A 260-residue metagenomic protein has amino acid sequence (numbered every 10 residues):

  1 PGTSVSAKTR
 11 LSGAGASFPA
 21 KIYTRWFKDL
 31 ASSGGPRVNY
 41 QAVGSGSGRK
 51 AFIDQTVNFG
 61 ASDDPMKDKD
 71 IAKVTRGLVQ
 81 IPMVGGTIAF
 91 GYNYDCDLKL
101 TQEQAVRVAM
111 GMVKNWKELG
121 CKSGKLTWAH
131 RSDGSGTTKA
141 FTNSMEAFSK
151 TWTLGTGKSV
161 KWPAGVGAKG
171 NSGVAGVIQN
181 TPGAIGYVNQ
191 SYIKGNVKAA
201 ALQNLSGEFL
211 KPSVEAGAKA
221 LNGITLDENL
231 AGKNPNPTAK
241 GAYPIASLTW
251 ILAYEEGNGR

Functional and structural regions predicted by a protein language model:
P1-R260: Flexible loop/hinge segments at secondary-structure junctions
